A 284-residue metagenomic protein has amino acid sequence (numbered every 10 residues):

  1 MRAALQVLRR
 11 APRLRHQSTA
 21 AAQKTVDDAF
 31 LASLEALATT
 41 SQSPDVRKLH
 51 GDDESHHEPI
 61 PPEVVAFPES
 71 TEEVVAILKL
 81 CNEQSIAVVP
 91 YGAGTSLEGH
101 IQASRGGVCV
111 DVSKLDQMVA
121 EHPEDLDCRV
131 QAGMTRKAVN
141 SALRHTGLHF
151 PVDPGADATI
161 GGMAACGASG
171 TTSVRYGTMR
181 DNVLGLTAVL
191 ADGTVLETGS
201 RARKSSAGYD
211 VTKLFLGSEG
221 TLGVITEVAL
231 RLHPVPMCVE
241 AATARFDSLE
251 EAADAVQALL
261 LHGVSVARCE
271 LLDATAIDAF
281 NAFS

Functional and structural regions predicted by a protein language model:
R2-N82, T95-L126, A276-S284: N-terminal flexible segment immediately upstream of the FAD-binding catalytic core in FAD-dependent oxidoreductases
L37-A38, S85, H145-G147, G263 (+1 more regions): Glycine-centered loop/turn motif at secondary-structure junctions
N82-Q84, Y91-A93, A158, N182: Short, basic and Ser/Thr-rich N-terminal targeting/leader segments
V88-P90, C269: ATP-grasp fold ATP-binding core
P90-G94, I101, V112, A132 (+1 more regions): Glycine-rich, histidine-containing beta strand-loop boundary motifs that form or position
G94, A156, D273-T275: Active-site-proximal loop/turn and secondary-structure-junction residues that shape catalytic pockets, frequently
Q117-E121, V130-L271: FAD-binding subdomain of flavoenzyme oxidoreductases
